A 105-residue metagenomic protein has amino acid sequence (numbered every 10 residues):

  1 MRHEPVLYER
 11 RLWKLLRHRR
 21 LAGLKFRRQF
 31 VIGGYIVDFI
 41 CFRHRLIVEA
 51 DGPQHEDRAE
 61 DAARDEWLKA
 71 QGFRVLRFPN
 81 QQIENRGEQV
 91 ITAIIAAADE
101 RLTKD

Functional and structural regions predicted by a protein language model:
M1-K25, A98-D105: Solvent-exposed, charged helical/coil patches that constitute nucleic-acid or partner-interaction surfaces
M1-V6, F30-A97, R101: Basic, amphipathic alpha-helical patches used to engage nucleic acids or provide basic targeting signals, exemplified
